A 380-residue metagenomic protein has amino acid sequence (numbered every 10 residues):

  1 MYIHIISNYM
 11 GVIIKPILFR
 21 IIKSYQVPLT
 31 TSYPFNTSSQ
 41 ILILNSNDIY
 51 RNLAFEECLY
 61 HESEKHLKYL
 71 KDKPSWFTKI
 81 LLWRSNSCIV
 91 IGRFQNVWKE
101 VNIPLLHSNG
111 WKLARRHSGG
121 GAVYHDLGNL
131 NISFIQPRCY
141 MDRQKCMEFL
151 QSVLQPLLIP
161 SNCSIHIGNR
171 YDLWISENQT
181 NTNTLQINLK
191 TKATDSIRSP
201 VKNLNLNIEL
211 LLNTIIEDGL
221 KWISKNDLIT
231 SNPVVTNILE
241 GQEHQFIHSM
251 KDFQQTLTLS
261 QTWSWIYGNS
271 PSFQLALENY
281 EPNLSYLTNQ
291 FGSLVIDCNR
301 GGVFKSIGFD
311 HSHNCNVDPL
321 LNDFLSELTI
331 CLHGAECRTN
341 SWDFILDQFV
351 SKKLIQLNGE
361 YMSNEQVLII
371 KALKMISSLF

Functional and structural regions predicted by a protein language model:
M1-F19: N-terminal chloroplast transit peptides
F19-K99, P104, R116, H166 (+2 more regions): Active-site loop/lid in soluble adenylation, ligation, and acyl-transfer enzymes
V101-A114, T184-Q186: Short, hydrophobic/aliphatic alpha-helical segments
H117-I135, A193-N205: Residues forming anionic-ligand binding surfaces in small-molecule and nucleic-acid pockets of primarily soluble enzymes
N129-E177: Contiguous, small/hydrophobic- and glycine-enriched helical/loop subdomains that border and often "cap" functional
Q136-M141, N203-I208, D310-V317: A generic structural motif
S164-N169, L173-K202: Internal, well-ordered alpha/beta segment that forms a basic, Gly-enriched binding/recognition surface
G302-F380: Active-site- and interface-proximal helix/loop "cap" or "latch" segments in soluble metabolic and energy-transducing
